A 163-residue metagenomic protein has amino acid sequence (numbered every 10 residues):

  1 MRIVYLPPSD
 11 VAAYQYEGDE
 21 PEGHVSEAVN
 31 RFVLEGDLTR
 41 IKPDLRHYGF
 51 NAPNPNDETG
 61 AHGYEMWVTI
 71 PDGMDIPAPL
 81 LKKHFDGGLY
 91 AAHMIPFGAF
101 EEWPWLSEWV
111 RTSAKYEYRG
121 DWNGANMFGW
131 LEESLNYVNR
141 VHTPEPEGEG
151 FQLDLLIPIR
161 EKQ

Functional and structural regions predicted by a protein language model:
M1-Q163: A solvent-exposed interaction/effector surface
